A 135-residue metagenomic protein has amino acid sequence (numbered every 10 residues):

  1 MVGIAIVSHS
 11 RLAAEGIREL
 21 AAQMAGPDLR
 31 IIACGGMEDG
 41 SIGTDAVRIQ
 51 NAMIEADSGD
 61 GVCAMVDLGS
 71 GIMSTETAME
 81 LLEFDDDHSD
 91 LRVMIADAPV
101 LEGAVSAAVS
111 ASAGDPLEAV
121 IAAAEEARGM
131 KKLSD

Functional and structural regions predicted by a protein language model:
M1-D135: N-terminal loops that bind phosphate or other acidic moieties and the adjacent beta-alpha structural core
